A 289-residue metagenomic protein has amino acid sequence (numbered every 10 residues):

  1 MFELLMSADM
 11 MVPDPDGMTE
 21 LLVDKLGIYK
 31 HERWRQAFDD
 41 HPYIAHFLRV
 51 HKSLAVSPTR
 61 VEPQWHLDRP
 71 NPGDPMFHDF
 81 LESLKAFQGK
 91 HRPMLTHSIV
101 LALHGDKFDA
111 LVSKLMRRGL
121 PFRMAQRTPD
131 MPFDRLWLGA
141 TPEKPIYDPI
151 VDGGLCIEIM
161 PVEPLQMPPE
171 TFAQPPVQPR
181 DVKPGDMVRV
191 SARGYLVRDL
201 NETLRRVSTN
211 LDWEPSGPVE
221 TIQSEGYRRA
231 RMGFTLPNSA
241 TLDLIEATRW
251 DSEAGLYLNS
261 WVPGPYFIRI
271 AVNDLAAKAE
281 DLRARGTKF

Functional and structural regions predicted by a protein language model:
F2-P15, Y29, P176-T241: Surface-exposed interaction/gating patches
E3-P13, A45-L54, E62-K114, R189-R198 (+2 more regions): Vicinal oxygen chelate
D14-K30, K107-G119, D199-P215, A276-R285: Amphipathic alpha-helical segments
G17-M18, H31-R33, H41, A45 (+1 more regions): Active-site-proximal cofactor/substrate-binding loop regions of enzyme domains
A55-E62, R69, D109-D186, E220-Q223 (+3 more regions): Vicinal oxygen chelate
T241-G255: Flexible internal linker/loop segments at domain or repeat junctions
